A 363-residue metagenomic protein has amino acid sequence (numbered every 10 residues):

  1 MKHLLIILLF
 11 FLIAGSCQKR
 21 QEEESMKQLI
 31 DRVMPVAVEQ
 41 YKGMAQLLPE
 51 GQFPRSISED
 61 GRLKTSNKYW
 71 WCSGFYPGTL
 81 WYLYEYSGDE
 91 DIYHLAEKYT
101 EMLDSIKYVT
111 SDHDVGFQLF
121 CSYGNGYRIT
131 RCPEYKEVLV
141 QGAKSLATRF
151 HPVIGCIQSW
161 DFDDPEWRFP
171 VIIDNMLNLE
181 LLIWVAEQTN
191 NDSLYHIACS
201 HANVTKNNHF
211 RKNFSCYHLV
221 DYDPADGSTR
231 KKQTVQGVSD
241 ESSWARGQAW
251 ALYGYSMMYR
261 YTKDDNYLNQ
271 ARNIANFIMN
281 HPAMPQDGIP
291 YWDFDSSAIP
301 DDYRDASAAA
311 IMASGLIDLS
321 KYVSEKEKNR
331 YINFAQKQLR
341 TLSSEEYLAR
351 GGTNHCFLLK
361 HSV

Functional and structural regions predicted by a protein language model:
M1-S25: Bacterial Sec-dependent N-terminal signal peptides
R20-V363: Glycan-recognition and catalytic cores of secretory/periplasmic carbohydrate-active enzymes
